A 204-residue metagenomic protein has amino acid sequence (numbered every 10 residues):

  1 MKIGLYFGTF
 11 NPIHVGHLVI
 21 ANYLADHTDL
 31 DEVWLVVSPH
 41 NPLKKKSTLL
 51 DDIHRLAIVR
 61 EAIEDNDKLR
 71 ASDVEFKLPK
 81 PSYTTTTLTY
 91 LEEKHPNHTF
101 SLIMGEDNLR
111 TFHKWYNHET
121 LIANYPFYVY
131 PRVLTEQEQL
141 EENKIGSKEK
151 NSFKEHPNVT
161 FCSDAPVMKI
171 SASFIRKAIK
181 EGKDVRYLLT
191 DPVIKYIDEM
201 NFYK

Functional and structural regions predicted by a protein language model:
M1-K204: Nucleotidyltransferase catalytic core that binds NTPs
